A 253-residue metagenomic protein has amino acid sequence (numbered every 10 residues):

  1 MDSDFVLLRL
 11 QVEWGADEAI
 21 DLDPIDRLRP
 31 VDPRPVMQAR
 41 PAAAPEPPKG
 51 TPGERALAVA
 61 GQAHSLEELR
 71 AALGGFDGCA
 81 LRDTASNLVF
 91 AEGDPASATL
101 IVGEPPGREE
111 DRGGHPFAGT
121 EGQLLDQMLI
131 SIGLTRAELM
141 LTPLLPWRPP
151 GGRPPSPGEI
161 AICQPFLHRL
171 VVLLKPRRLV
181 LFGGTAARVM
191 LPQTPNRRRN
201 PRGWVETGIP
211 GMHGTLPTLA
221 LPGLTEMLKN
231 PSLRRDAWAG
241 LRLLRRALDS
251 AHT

Functional and structural regions predicted by a protein language model:
F5-V6, L10, D17-T253: A polyanion-binding, active-site-adjacent surface
